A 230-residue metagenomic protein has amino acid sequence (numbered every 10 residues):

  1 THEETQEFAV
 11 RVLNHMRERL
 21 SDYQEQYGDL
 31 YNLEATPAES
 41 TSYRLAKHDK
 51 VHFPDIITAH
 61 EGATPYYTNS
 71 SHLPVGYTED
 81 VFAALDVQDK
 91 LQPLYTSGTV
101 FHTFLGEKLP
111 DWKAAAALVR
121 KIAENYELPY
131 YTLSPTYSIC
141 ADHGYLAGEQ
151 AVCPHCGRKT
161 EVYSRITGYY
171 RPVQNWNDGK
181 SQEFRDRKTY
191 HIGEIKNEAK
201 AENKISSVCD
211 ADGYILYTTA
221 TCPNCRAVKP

Functional and structural regions predicted by a protein language model:
T1-E202: Long, C-terminal-biased catalytic regions of enzyme "large/alpha" subunits
I205-K229: Local sequence-structure signature of Cys/Sec-based thiol-disulfide redox active-site neighborhoods
